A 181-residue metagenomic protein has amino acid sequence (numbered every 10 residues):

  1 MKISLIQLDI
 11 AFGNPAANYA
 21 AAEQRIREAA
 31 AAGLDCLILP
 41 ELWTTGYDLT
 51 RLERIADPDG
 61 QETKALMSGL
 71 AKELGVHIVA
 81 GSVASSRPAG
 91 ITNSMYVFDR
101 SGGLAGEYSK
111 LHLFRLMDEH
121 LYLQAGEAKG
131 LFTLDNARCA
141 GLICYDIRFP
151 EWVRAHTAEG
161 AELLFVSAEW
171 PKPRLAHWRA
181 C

Functional and structural regions predicted by a protein language model:
M1-L5: Extreme N-terminal starter segment of soluble prokaryotic enzymes
Q7, G33, G160: Conserved functional loop/turn residues at catalytic and ligand-binding sites
Q7-G13: Short polar catalytic/cofactor-binding loops
I10, T44, F149: Active-site micro-motifs of SAM-dependent methyltransferase domains
P15-A16, Q24-S101, E107, W170-C181: Cys-nucleophile CN-hydrolase/nitrilase-fold catalytic domain and related Cys-dependent amidase chemistry that acts on
A17-R27, I147-R154: Short, acidic/polar
A56, S86-E159, S167-C181: Active-site catalytic loop in hydrolytic enzyme cores
